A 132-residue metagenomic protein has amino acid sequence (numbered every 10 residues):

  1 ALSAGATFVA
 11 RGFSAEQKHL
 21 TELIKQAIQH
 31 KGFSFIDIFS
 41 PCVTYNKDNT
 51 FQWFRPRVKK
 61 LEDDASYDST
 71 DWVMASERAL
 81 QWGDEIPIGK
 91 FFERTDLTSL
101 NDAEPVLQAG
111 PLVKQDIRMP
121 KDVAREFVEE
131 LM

Functional and structural regions predicted by a protein language model:
A1-Q26: Conserved thiamine diphosphate
G5-A6, H30-F33, D84-P87: Short coil/turn connectors at secondary-structure junctions
V9-G12, F35-F39: Short, conserved beta-strand edge motifs with alternating hydrophobic and charged residues
A15, P41-C42: Conserved beta-strand edge residues that scaffold enzyme active sites
T21-E22, H30, P41: Hydrophobic pocket-lining "lid/loop/helix" segments that shape and contact the acyl-thioester
Q29-S34, P56-K59: Short, structured secondary-structure boundary patches
C42-M132: Flexible, low-complexity linker and terminal segments
